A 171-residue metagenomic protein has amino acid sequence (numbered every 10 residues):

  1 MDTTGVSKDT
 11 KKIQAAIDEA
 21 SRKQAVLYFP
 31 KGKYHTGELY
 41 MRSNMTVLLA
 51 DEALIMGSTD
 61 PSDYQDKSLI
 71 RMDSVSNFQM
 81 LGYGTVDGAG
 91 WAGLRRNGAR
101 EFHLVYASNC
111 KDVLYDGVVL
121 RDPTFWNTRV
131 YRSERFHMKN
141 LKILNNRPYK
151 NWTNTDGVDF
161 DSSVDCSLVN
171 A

Functional and structural regions predicted by a protein language model:
M1-A171: Extracellular/periplasmic carbohydrate-active domains that bind, remodel, or depolymerize complex polysaccharides
